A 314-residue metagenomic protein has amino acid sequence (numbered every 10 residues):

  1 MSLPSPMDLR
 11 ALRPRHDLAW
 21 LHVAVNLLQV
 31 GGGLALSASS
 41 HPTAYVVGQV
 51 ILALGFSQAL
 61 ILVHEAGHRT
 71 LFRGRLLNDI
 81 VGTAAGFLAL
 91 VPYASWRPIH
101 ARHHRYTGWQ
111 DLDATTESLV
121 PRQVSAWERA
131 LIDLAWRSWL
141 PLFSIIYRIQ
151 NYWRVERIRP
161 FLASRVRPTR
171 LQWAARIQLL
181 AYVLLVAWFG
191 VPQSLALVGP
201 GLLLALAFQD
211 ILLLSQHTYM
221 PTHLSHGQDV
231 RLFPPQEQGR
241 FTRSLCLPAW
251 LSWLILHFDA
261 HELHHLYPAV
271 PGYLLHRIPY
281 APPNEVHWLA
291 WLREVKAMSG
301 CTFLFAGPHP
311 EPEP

Functional and structural regions predicted by a protein language model:
M1-A53, F87-G199, A269-P314: Non-catalytic, topology-defining segments of multipass membrane proteins
D8-L12, L71-R73, L245-C246: Helix-boundary and loop/linker segments of multi-pass membrane transporters
S37-V63, I80, A84-Y93, L202 (+2 more regions): Membrane-embedded alpha-helical segments that form the functional core of polytopic membrane enzymes, especially those
A53-V63, P92, W96, P141-N151 (+2 more regions): Transmembrane alpha-helical segments that form the membrane-embedded catalytic/substrate-channel core of multi-pass
L60-H68, W96-G108, L212-P221, L254-V270: Histidine-centered catalytic micro-motifs
L62-I80, G108-S118: Aspartate-rich (DDxxD/NDxxD/DxxxD) Mg2+/diphosphate-binding motifs and their adjoining helix-loop segments
R75-T83, A101-R105, R129-W139, A175-A181 (+2 more regions): Juxtamembrane/interfacial segments around transmembrane helices
R157-Q216, M220, H226, V230 (+1 more regions): C-terminal membrane-associated helical module and adjoining short loops/tails
